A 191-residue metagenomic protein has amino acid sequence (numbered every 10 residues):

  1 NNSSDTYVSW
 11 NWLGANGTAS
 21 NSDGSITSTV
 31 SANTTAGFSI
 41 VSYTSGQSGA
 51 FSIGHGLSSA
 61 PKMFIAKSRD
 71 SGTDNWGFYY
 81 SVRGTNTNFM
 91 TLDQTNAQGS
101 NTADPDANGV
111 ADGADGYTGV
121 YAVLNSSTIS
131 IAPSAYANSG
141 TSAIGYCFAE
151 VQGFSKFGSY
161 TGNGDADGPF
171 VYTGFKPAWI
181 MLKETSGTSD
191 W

Functional and structural regions predicted by a protein language model:
N1-W191: Surface-exposed molecular-recognition determinants
